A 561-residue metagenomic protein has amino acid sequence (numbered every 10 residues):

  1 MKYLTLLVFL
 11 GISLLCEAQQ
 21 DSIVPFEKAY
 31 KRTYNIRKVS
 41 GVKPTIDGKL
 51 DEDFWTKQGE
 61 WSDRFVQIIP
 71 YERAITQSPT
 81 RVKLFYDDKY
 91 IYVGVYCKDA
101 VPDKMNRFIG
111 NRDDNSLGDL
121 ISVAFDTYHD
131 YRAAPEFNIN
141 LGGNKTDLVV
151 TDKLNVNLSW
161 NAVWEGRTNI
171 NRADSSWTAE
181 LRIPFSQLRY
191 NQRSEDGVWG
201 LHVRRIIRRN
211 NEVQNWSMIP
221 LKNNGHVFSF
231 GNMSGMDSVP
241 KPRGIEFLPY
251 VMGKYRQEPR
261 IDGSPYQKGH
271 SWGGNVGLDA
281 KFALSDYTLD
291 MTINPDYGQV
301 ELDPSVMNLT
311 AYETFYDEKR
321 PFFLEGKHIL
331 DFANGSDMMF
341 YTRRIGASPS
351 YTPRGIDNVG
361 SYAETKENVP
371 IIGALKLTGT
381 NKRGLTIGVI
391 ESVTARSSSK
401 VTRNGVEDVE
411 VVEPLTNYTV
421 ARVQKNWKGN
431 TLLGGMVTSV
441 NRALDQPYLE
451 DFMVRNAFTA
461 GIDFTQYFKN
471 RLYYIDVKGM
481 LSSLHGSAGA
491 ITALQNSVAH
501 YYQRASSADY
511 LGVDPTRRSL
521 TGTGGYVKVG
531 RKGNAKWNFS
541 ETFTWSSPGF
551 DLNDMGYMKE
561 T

Functional and structural regions predicted by a protein language model:
M1-V24: Bacterial Sec-dependent N-terminal signal peptides
Q19-N426, T431-M436, L444: Structural preference for beta-rich elements and adjacent junctions enriched in aromatics
P249-Y255, G263-P265, V276, I387-A395 (+6 more regions): Transmembrane beta-strand segments that form the barrel wall of outer-membrane beta-barrel proteins
Y266-W272, T310-T314, T365-V369, V409-L415 (+5 more regions): Replace "Gram-negative outer membrane beta-barrel proteins" with "bacterial and organellar outer membrane beta-barrel
E301-P304, D445-P447, G486-A490, N553: A short acidic (Asp/Glu
P370-I372, T378, A457, D463-T561: Exposed, low-structure sequence patches enriched in small/polar residues
